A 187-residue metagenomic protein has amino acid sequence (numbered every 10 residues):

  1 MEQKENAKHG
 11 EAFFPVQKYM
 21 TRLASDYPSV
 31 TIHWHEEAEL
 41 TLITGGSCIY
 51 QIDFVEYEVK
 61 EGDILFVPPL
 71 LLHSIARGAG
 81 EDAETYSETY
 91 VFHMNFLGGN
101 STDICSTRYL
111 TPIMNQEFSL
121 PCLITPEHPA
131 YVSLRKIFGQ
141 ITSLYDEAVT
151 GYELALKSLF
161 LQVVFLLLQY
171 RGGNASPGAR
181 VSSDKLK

Functional and structural regions predicted by a protein language model:
M1-I64, L70-L71, T107, F118-C122: Generic protein-terminus/edge-of-domain signal
E2-V16, L72, A76-T142: A hydrophobic/aromatic-rich effector-binding and dimerization subdomain of bacterial HTH-type transcriptional regulators
D26, A83-E84, T150: Short loop/turn segments at connectors of secondary-structure elements within structured domains
G45, N95, N115, D146 (+1 more regions): Residue-level marker of positions within ordered structural domains that often coincide with functionally constrained
K60-E61, A76, A155, P177: Short amphipathic alpha-helical leader/targeting segments
P68, F138, Q169-G173: Short alpha-helix boundary/capping motifs
P121-A130, Y145-L159, V164-K187: Short, Lys/Arg-enriched, Trp-marked, Pro/Gly-tolerant hinge/linker segments that flank
